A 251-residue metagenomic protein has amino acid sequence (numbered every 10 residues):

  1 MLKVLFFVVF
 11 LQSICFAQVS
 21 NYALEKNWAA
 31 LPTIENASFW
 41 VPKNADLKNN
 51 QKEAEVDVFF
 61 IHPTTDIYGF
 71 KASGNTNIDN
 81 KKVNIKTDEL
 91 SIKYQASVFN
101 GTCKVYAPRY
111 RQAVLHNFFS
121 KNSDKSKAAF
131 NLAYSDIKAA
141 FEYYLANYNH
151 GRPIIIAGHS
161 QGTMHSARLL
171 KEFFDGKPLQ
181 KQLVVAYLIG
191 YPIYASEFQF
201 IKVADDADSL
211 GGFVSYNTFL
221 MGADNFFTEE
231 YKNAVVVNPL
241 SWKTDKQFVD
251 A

Functional and structural regions predicted by a protein language model:
L2-S13: Sec-dependent N-terminal signal peptides
A17-I92, S97-V98: Flexible, membrane-associating and regulatory peripheral segments of lipid-active enzymes
A54-V56, G101-V105, H150-P153, Q180-V184: Loop/turn elements at helix/coil->beta-strand transitions in domains of secreted/extracellular proteins
D57-F59, Y106-P108, V184-Y187, V214: Hydrophobic/aromatic beta-strand patches that form the interior of the parallel beta-sheet core in alpha/beta enzyme
I61-R152: Active-site catalytic motif of lipid deacylating hydrolases and related acyltransferases
K138-H150, E172-A251: Surface cap/lid and interfacial helix-loop subdomains adjacent to catalytic sites that gate substrate access
G158-G162, S166: Gly/Ala-rich beta-loop-alpha elbow adjacent to hydrolase catalytic centers
A167-K171: Short, hydrophobic alpha-helix immediately C-terminal to the catalytic nucleophile
